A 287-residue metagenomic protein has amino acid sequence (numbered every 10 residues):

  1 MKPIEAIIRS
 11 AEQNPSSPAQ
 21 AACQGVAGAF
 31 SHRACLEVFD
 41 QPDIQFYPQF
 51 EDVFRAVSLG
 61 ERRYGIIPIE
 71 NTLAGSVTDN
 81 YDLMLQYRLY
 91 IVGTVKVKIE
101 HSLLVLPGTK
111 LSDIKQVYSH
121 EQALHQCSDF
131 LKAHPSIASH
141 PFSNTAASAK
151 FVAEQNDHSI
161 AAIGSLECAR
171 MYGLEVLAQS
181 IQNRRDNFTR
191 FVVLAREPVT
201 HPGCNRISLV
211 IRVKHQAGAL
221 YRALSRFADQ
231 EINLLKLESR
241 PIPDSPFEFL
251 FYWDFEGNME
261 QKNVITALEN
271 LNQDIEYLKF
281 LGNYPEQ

Functional and structural regions predicted by a protein language model:
M1-Q287: Domain-level signature for soluble enzymes in the chorismate/prephenate branch of the shikimate pathway
